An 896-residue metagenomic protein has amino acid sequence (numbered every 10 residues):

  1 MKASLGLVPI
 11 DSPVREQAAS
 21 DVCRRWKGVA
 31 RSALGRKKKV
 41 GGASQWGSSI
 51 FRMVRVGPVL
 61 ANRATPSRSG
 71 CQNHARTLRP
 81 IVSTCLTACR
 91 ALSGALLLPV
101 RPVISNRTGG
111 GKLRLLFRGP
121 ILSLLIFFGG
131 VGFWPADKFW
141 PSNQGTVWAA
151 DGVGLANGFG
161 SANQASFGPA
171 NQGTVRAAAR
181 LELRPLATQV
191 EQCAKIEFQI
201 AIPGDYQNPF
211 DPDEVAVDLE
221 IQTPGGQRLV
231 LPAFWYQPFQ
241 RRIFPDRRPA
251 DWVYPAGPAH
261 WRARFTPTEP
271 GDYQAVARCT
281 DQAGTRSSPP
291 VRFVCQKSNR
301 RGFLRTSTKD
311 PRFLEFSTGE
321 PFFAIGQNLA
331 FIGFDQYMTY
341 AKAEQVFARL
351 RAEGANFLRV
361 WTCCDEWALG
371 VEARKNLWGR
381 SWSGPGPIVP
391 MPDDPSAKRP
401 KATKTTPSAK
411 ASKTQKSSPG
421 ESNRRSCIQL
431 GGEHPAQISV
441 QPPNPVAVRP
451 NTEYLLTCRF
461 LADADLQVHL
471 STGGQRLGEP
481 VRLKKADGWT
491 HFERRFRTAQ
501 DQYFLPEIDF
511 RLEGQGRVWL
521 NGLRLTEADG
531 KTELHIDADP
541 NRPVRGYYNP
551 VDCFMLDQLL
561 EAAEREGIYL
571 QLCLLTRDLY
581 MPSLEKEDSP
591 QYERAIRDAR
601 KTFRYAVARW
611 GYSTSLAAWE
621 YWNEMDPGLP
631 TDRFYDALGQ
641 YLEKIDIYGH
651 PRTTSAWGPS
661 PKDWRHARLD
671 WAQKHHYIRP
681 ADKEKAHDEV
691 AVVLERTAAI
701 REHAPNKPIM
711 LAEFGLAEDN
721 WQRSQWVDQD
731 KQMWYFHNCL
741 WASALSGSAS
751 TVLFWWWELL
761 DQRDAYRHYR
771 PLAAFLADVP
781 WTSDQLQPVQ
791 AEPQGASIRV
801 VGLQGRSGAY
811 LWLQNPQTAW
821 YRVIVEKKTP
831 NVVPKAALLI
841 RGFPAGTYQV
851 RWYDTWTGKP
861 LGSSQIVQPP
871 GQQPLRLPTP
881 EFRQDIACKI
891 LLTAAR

Functional and structural regions predicted by a protein language model:
M1-V54, P58, S67: Nucleic-acid substrate recognition interfaces
L186, D205-Q207, P705-I709, A717-D719 (+2 more regions): Aromatic- and carboxylate-lined catalytic core of secreted/periplasmic carbohydrate-active enzymes
Q192-E197, G204, D211-D218, L231-V294: Ligand-binding face of N-terminal immunoglobulin V-set domains in extracellular IgSF glycoproteins
A216, T280-G284, S298-K401, Q475-K683 (+2 more regions): Active-site mouth of glycoside hydrolases
S396-A397, V440-L466, F492-T498, G522-L523: Extra-cytoplasmic beta-strand recognition segments
K413-A436: Short carbohydrate-recognition loop motifs
Q429-P450, S471-P480: Secreted extracellular polysaccharide-interacting domains
A562, I647-G649, W671, H675-D764: Catalytic-core region of carbohydrate-active enzymes that cleave or remodel glycosidic bonds
